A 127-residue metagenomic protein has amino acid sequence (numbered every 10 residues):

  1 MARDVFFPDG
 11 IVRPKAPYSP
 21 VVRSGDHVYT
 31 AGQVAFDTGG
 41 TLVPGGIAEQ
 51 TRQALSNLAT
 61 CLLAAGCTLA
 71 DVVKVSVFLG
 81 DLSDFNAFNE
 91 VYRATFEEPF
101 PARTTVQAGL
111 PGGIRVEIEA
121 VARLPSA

Functional and structural regions predicted by a protein language model:
M1-S56, T60-V73, L79-A127: N-terminal presequence-like segments and the immediate start of the first folded domain
